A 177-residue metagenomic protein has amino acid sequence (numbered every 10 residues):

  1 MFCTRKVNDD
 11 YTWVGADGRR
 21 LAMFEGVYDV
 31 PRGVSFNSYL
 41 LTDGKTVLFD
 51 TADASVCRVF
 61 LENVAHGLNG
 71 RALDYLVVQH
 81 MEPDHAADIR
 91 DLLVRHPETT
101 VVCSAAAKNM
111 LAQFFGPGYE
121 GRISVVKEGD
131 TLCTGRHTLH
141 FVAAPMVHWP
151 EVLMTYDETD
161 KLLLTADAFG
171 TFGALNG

Functional and structural regions predicted by a protein language model:
M1-K45: Zn-dependent metallo-beta-lactamase
R5-D9, C103-V152: Metallo-beta-lactamase
D10, L41, D50, H80-E82 (+2 more regions): Divalent metal-coordination and catalytic microenvironments
L41-G44, T134-G135, D157-T159: Active-site beta-strand termini and strand-to-loop segments that position acidic
G44, S55-V102: Active-site metal-binding motif and surrounding structural segment of the metallo-beta-lactamase
V47, V77, L162-T165: Residue-level marker for buried hydrophobic side chains located in beta-strands that build the well-ordered beta-sheet
M81-A86, N109-M110, H148-W149, G170-G173: Active-site environment of divalent metal-dependent phosphoester hydrolases
T138-G177: Metallo-beta-lactamase
